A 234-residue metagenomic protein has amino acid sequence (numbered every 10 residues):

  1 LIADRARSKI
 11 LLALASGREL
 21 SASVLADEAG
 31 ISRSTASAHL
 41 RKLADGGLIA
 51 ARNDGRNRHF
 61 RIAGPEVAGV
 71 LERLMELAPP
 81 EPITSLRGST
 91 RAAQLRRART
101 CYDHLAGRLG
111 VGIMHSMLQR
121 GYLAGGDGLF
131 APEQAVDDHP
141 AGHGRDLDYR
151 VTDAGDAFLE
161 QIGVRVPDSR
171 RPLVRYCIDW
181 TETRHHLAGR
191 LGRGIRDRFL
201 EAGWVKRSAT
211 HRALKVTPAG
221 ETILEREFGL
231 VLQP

Functional and structural regions predicted by a protein language model:
L1-R7, G64-P65, L95, G107: Short helix-coil-helix linker/hinge
L1-S32, R58-F60, T100-C101: N-terminal helix-turn-helix DNA-binding core of bacterial DNA-binding proteins
I2-L11, S37, A68, V111: Short alpha-helical elements of helix-turn-helix
S16, G69-G128, F158-G194, L200-A202 (+1 more regions): Amphipathic alpha-helical dimerization/coiled-coil segments that flank or bridge DNA-binding/regulatory modules
E19, D54-A78, V151-G155, G220: Basic, amphipathic "hinge/linker" alpha-helix immediately C-terminal to the N-terminal HTH DNA-binding motif
A22-I49: Canonical helix-turn-helix DNA-binding module
A44-D54, R58-R61, G126-D127, S208-A209: Beta-hairpin "wing" of winged helix-turn-helix
F60-A63, D127-E160, A209-E227: Accessory beta->alpha helical hairpin/"wing" motif in late/C-terminal subdomains of nucleic-acid enzymes
